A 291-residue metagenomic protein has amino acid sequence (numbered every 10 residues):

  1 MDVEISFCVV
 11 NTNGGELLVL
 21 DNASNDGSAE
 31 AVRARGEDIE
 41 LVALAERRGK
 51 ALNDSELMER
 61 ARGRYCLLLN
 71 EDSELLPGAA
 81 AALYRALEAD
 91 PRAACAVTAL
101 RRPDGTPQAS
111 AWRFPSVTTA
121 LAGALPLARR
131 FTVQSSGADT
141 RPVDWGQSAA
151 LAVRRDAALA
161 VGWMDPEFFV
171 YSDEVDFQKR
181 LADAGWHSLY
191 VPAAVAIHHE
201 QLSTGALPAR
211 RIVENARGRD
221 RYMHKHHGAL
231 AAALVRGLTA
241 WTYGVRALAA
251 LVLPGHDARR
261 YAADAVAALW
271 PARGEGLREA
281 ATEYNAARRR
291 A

Functional and structural regions predicted by a protein language model:
M1-L18: N-proximal low-complexity "stem/linker" segments adjacent to membrane-targeting elements
E16, D21-E30, E46, L76: A conserved acidic beta->alpha catalytic loop
A43-A61: Glycine-rich, basic loop-to-helix element that forms the pyrophosphate-binding segment of sugar-nucleotide handling
C66: Short aromatic/hydrophobic "clamp" motif used to bind/position activated sugar donors
L76-A109: Conserved donor NDP-sugar-binding/catalytic core segment of glycosyltransferases
T119-D156: A recurrent flexible, glycine/aromatic-enriched loop bordering the glycosyltransferase active site that acts as
D144-W163, E167-V195: A short, conserved alpha-helix in the catalytic core of glycosyltransferases
D183-R260: Active-site-adjacent helix/loop segment of glycosyltransferases that harbors family-specific signature motifs
